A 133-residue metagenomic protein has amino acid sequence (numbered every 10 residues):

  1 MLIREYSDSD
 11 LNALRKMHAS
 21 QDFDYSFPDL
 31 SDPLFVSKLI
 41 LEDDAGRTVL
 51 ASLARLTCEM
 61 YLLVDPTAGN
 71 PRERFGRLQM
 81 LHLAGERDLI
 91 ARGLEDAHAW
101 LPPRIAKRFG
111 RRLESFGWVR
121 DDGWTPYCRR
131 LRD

Functional and structural regions predicted by a protein language model:
M1-L14: A short beta-loop-alpha structural element at the N-terminal edge of CoA-dependent acyl/N-acetyltransferase catalytic
I3-E5, Y25, G117-G123: Short secondary-structure junctions
E5, K16-P28: Helix-loop element at the rim of GNAT/NAT acetyltransferase active sites that forms part of the acceptor-substrate
L30, L101, T125-P126: Proline- and acidic/polar-enriched loop/turn elements at helix boundaries
S31-E73, L131-D133: Conserved donor-binding loop and adjoining core beta-sheet/short helix segment in diverse acyl/aminoacyl transferases
C58-F116, D121-D122: Acyl-donor binding region in acyl/amide transferases
D122-D133: C-terminal "cap" of GNAT-fold acetyltransferases
